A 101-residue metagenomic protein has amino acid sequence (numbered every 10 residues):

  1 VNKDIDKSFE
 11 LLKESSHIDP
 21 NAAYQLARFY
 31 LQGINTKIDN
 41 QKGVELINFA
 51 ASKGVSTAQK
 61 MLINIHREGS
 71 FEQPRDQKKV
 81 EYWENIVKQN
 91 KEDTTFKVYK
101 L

Functional and structural regions predicted by a protein language model:
V1, A23-Q32, M61-E68, K100-L101: Hydrophobic face of amphipathic alpha-helices that form TPR/SEL1-like repeat modules and related alpha-solenoid
N2-L11, K37-L46, Q73-W83: Structural signature of tandem alpha-helical TPR/SEL1-like repeats, specifically the intra-repeat loop/turn
E14-S15, F49-A50, I86-V87: Canonical positions in the second alpha-helix
H17-A23, Q32-I34, S52-V55, G69-S70 (+2 more regions): Short helix-capping/linker turns of helical repeat alpha-solenoids
P74-L101: Terminal, low-structured helical/coil segments at or just beyond the last alpha-helical repeat
